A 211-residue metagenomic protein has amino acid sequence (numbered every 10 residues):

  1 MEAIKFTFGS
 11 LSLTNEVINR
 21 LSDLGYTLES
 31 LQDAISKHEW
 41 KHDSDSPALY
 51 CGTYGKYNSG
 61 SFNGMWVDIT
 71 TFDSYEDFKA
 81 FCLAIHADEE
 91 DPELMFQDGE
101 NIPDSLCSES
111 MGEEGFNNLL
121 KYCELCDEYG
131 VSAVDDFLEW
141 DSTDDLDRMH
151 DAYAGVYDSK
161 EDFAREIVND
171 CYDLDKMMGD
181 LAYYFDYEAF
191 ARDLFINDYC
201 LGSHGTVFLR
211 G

Functional and structural regions predicted by a protein language model:
E2-F6, L11-G25, E29, D33-H86: N-terminal ordered "arm"
F6, N15, L31, K56 (+1 more regions): Acidic, proline/glycine-rich low-complexity IDRs
F8-G9, E89, D104-C107, K121 (+2 more regions): Extracellular/secreted glycoprotein ectodomains characterized by long, lumenal stretches of O-glycosylated
E16-R20, S30, A34, F81 (+5 more regions): Charge-rich, solvent-exposed alpha-helical interaction surfaces
L24-T27, K37-H38, A84, D88 (+6 more regions): Surface-exposed polar/charged interaction patches
Y50, M95-F96, G202: A structural signal for short, well-ordered beta-strand segments and their strand-loop junctions that often border
D73-D145: Structured domain cores in non-transmembrane regions
G130-Y172, L209-G211: Extracytoplasmic/secretory-pathway segments with low complexity and glycosylation-like composition
